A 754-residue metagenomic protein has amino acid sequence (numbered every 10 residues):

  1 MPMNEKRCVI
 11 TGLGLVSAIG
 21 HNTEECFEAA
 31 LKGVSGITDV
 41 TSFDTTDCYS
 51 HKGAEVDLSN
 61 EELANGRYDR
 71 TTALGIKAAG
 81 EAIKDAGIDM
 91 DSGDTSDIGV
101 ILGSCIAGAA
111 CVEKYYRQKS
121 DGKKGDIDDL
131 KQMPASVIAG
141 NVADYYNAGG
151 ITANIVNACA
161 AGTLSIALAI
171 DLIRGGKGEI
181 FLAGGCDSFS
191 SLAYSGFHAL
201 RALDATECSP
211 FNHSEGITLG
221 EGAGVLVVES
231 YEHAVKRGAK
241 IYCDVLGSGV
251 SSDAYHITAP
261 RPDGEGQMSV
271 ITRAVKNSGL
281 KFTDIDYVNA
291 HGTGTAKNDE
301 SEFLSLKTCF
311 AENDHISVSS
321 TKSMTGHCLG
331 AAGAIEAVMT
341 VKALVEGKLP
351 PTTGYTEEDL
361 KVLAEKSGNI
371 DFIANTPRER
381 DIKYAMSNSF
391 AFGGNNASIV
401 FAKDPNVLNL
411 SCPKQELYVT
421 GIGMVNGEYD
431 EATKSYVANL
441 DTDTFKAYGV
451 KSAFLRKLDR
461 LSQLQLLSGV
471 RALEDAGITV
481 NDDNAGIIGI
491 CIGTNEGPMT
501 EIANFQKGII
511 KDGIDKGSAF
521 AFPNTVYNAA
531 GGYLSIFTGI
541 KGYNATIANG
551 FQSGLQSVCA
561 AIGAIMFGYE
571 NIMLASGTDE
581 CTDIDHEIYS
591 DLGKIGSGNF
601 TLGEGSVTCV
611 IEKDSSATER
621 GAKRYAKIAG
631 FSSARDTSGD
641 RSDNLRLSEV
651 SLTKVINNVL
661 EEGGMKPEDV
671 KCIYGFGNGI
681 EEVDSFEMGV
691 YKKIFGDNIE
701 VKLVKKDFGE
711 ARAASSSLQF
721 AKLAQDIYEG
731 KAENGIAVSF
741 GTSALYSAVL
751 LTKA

Functional and structural regions predicted by a protein language model:
M1-I151, R174, S190, G196-T218 (+5 more regions): Conserved "HGTGT" condensation-loop signature of ketosynthase/thiolase-family condensing enzymes that catalyze
I151-V156, N544-A548: Short loop-beta-helix segment that forms the pyridoxal 5′-phosphate
G162, G554: Short conserved active-site loop signatures built around small residues
S165: Active-site histidine-anchored catalytic micro-motif
K177-I180, Y569-I572: Alpha-to-beta junction loops
